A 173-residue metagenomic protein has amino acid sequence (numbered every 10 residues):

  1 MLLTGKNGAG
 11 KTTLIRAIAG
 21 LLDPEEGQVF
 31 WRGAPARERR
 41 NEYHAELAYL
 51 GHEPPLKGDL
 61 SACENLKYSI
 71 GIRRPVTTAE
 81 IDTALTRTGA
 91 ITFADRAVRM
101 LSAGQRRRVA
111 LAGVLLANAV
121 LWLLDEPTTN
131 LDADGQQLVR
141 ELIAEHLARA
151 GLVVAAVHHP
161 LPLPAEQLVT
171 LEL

Functional and structural regions predicted by a protein language model:
A19: Helix-to-loop junction immediately C-terminal to a conserved catalytic motif
G27-E38, E42-Y43: Conserved ABC transporter NBD signature motif
E53, G58-R74, E80: Q-loop/switch helix immediately C-terminal to the Walker
D59, A97-G104: Conserved ABC ATPase signature
K67, T78-F93: Conserved ABC ATPase "signature" region
L111, A150: Hydrophobic anchor residue at the start of the ABC signature
W122-E126: Catalytic Walker B motif of ABC-type/P-loop ATPase nucleotide-binding domains
